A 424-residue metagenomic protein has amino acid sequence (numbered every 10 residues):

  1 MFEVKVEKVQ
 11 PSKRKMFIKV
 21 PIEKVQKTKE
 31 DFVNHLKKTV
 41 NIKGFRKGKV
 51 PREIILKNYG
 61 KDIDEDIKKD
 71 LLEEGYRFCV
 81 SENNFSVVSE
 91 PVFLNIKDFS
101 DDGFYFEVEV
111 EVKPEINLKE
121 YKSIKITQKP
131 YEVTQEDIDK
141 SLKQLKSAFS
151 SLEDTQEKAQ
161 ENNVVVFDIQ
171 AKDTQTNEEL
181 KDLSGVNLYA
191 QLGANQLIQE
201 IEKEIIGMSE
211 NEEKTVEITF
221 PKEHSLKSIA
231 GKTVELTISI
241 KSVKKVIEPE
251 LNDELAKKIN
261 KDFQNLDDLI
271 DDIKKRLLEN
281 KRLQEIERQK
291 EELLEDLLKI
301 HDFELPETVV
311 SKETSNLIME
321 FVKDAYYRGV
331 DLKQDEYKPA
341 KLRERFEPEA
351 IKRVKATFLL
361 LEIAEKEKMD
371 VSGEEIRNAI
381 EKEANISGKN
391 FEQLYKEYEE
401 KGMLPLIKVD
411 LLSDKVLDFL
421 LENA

Functional and structural regions predicted by a protein language model:
F2-L71, F78, S150, V164 (+5 more regions): Extended, charged alpha-helical "arm"/coiled-coil substrate-binding scaffolds, typified by the C-terminal helical
D64, K69-I116: Extended, domain-scale alpha-helical bundle/helix-rich regions
R77-V92, S147-K158, V216-I218, L226-K227: Active-site phosphate-binding and catalytic loops of NTP-dependent enzymes
S86-L94, S184, L305, Q393-L394: Short beta-strand elements
D101, Y105, S151-V165: Short, glycine/small-residue-enriched coil/turn segments at secondary-structure junctions
I116-E120, E178, K222-I229: Short, Lys/Arg- and Gly-enriched loop/turn segments at beta-strand edges
I126-S151: Acidic/polar surface patches and capping/hinge elements
E178-G207, V216-P221: A beta-strand/beta-hairpin structural motif
